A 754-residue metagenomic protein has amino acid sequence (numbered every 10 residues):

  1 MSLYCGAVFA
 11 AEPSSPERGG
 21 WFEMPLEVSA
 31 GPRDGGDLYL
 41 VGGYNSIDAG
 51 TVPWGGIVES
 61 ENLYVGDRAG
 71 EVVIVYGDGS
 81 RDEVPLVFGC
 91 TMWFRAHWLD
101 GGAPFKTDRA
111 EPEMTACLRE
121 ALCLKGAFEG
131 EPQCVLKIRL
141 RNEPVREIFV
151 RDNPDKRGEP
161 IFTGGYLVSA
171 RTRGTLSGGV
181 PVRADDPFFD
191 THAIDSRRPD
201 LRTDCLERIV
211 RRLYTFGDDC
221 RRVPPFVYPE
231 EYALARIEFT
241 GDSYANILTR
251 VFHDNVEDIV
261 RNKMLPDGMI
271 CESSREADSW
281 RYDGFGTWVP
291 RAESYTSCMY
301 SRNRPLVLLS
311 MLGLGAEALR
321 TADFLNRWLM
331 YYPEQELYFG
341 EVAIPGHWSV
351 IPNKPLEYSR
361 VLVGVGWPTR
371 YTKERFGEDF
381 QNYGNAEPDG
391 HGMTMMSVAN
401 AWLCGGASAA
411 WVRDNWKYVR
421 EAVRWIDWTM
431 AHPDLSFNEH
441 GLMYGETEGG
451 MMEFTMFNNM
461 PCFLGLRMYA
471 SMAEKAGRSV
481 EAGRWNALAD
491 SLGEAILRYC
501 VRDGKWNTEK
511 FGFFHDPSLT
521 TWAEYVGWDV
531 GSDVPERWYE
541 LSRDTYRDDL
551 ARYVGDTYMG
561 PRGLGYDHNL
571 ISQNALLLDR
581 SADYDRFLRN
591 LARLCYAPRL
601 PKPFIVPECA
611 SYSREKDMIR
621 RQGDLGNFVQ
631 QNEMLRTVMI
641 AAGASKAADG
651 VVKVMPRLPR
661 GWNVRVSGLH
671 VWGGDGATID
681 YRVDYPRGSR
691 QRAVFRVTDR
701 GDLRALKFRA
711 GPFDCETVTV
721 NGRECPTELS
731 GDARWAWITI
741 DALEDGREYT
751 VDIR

Functional and structural regions predicted by a protein language model:
M1-D200, R208: N-terminal/edge-of-domain interface segments
F188-T296, R320, F324, Q335-E341 (+2 more regions): Low-complexity, Ser/Thr/Pro/Gly-enriched N-terminal "stalk/linker" regions
L206-L213, P224, A292-P433, T455-F463 (+1 more regions): Aromatic-rich carbohydrate-recognition surfaces in CAZymes
F252-N255, A482-C500, L588-L591: Short amphipathic alpha-helical coiled-coil/interface segments
C271-T296, Y338-A386, S436-F457, R502-Y525 (+2 more regions): Carbohydrate-binding/catalytic loop surfaces
C298-L329, K417, R424, M460 (+4 more regions): Active-site core of glycosidic bond-cleaving carbohydrate-active enzymes
A401-R413, Y469-R484: Inter-helical turn/loop segments and adjacent helix faces that build the functional surface of alpha-helical bundle
A582-R754: Non-catalytic C-terminal accessory modules of carbohydrate-active enzymes
